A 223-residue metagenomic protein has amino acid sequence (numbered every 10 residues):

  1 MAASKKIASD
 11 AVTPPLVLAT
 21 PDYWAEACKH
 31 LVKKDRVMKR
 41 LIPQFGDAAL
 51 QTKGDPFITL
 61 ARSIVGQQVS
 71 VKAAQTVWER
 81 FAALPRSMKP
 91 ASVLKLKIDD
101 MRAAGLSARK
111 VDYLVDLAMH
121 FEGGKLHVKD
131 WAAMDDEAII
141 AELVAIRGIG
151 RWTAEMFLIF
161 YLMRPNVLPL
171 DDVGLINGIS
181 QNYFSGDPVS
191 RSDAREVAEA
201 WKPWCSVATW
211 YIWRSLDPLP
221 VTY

Functional and structural regions predicted by a protein language model:
M1-A48, A132, D136-E137, R151-Y223: C-terminal accessory module of base-excision DNA glycosylases/AP lyases that mediates lesion recognition and DNA
L18, V37, L41, V69-S70 (+2 more regions): Alpha-helical ds-nucleic-acid-binding substructure associated with the helix-hairpin-helix region of base-excision DNA
E26, V32-S63, Q68-E79, A83-R86: A positional/architectural concept
Q44, T52, P56, A103 (+2 more regions): Non-catalytic interaction surface on structured domains
A48, S63, Q67-Q68, L84 (+6 more regions): Alpha-helix C-capping/helix-to-loop hinge sites
L50-I58, G105-R109, A198-C205: Structural motif
T59-I64, L96-D100, A138-E142, G174 (+2 more regions): A general alpha-helix detector
L60-V65, L114-A118, F157, A208-I212: Short alpha-helical scaffolding segments that buttress acidic/His motifs in well-ordered protein cores
